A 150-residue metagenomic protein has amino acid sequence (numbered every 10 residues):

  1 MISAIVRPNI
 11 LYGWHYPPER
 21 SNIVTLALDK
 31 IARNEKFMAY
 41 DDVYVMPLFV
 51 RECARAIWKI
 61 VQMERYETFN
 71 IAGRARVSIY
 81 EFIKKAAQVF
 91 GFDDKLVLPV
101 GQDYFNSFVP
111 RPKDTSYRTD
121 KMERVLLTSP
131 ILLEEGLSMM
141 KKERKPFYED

Functional and structural regions predicted by a protein language model:
M1-V45, E52: NAD(P)-dependent short-chain dehydrogenase/reductase
I5, P47, R76, P99 (+2 more regions): Short aromatic/basic micro-patch
R7-P8, Y40-D41, G73, G101 (+2 more regions): A secondary-structure boundary/capping signal
H15-E19, V43-E52, I71-V89, I131 (+1 more regions): Substrate-binding strand-loop-helix patch in Rossmann-like NAD(P)-dependent oxidoreductase/epimerase domains
A56, M63-F108, K113, Y148-D150: Mid/C-terminal beta-alpha module of Rossmann-like enzyme folds, strongest in SDR-family dehydrogenases/epimerases
D103-V125, P130: A hydrophobic C-terminal alpha-helical subdomain
L133-D150: Amphipathic terminal alpha-helices
